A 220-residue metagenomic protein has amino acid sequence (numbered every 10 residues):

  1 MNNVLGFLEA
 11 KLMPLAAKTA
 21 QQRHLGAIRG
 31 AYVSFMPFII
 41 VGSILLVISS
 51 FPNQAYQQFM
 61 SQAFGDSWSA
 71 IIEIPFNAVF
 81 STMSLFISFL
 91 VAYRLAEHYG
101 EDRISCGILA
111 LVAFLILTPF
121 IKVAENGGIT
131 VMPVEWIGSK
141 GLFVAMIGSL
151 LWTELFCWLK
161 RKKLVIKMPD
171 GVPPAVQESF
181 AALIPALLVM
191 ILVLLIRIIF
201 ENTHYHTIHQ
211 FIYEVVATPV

Functional and structural regions predicted by a protein language model:
M1-I39, S61-F64, W68-V220: Signature of multi-pass transmembrane helix bundles
I40-Q57, R197-N202: Juxtamembrane "helix exit" motif at the C-terminal ends of alpha-helical transmembrane segments in multi-pass membrane
